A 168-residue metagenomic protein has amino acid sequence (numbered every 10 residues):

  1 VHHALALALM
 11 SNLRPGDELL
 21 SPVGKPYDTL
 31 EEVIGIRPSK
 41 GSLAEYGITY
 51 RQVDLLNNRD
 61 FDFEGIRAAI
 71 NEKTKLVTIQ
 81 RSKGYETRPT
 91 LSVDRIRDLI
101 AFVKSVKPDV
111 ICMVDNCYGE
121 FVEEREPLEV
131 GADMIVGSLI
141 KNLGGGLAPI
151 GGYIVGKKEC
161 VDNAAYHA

Functional and structural regions predicted by a protein language model:
V1-A168: Conserved PLP-enzyme active-site core in the AAT-like
